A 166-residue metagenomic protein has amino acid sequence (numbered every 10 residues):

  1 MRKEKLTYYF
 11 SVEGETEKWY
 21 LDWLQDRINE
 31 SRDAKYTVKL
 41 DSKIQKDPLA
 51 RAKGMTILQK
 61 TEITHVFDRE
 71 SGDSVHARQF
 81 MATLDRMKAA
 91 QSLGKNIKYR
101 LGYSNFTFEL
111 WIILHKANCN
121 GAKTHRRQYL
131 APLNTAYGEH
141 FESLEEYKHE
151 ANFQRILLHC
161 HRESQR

Functional and structural regions predicted by a protein language model:
M1-T7, K18-V38, L49-E62, R69-R166: C-terminal accessory helical subdomains adjacent to catalytic cores in phosphodiester- and nucleotide-handling enzymes
I44-P48: Short, charge-patterned binding micro-sites
